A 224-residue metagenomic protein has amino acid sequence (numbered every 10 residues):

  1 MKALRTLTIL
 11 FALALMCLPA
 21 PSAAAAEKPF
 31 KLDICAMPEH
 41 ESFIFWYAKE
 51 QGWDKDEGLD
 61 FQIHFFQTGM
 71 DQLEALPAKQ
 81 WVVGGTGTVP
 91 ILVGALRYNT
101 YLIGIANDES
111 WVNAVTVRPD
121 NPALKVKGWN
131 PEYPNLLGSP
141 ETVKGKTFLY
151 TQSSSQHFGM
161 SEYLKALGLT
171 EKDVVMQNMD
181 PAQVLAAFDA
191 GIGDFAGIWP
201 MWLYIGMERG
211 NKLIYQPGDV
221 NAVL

Functional and structural regions predicted by a protein language model:
M1-I9: Bacterial N-terminal signal peptides that target proteins for export
T8-P19: Bacterial N-terminal signal peptides
A20-A25: Sec/Tat signal peptide C-region and signal peptidase I cleavage site
A26-T170, V175-N178, D194-P200, L213-N221: Short, glycine-/small- and polar/acidic-enriched structural segments that line small-molecule recognition paths
G206: Short helix- or helix-capping micro-motifs that position conserved polar/aromatic residues at function-defining sites
